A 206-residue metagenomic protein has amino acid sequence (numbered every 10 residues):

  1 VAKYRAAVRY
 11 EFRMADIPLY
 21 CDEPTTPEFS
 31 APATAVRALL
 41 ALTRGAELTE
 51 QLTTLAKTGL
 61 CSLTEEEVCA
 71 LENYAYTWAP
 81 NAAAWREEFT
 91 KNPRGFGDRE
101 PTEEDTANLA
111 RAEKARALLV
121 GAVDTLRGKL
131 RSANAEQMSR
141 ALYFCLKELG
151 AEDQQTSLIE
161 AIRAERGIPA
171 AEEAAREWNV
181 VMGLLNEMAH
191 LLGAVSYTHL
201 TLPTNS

Functional and structural regions predicted by a protein language model:
V1-L202, S206: Polyanion-engaging groove/track-forming segments
